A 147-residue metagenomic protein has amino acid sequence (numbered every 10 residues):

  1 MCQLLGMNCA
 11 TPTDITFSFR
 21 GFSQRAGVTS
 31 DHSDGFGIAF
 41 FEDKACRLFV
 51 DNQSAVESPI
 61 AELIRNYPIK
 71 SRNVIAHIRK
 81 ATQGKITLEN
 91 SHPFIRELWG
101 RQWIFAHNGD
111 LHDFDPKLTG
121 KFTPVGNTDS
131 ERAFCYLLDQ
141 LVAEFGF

Functional and structural regions predicted by a protein language model:
M1-P59, V74: Extreme N-terminus nucleophile/cap motif
C2, W103-D113: Conserved beta-strand-loop-short alpha-helix elements that form and flank the Mn2+/Mg2+-coordinating active site
M7-A10, H77-K80, N108: Fold-independent oxyanion-binding glycine-rich loops and adjacent beta-strand/coil segments at enzyme active sites
I15, L48, G84-I86, D113-D115: Short helix/loop capping segments that flank catalytic or ligand/cofactor-binding pockets
I38, G109, A133: Residue-level signal for inorganic ion chemistry
N52-I64, I78-G100, K117-G120: Short acidic (Asp/Glu) patches
S71-A76, N90-H92, G100-H107, E131: Generic beta-strand structural signal
H112-F147: Short histidine
